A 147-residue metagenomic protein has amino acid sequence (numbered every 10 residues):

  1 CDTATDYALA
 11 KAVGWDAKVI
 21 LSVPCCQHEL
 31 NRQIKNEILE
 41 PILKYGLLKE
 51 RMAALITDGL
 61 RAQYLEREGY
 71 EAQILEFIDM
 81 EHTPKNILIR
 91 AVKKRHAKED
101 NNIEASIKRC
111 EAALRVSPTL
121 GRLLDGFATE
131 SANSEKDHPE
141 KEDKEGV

Functional and structural regions predicted by a protein language model:
C1-V147: Class I S-adenosyl-L-methionine
